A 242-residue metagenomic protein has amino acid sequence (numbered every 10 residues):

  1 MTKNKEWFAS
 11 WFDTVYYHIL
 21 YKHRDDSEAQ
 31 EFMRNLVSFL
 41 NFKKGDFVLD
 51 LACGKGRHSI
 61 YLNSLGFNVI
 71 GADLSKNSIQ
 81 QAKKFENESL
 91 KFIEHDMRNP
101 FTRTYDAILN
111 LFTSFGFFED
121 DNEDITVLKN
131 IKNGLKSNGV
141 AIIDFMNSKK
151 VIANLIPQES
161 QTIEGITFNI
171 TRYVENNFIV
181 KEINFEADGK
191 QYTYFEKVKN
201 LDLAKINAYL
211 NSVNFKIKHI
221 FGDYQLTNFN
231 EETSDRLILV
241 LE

Functional and structural regions predicted by a protein language model:
M1-K43: Conserved class I S-adenosyl-L-methionine
F47, N138-V140: Short glycine-centered segments of the SAM/dcSAM-binding site in methyltransferase folds
L49, K55-N99: Class I SAM-dependent methyltransferase SAM/SAH-binding core
R98-I108: A short acidic, Gly/Pro-enriched loop at the edge of an enzyme's catalytic core that lines a small-molecule cofactor
D106-N122: A short SAM/SAH-binding and catalytic strip from SAM-dependent methyltransferases
I125-S137: A short glycine-rich, Lys/Arg-flanked "PGG" loop and its adjoining helix->strand segment in the class I
I142-Y209: SAM-dependent methyltransferase
K205-E242: C-terminal lobe and adjacent flexible extensions of AdoMet/dcAdoMet transferase-like proteins
